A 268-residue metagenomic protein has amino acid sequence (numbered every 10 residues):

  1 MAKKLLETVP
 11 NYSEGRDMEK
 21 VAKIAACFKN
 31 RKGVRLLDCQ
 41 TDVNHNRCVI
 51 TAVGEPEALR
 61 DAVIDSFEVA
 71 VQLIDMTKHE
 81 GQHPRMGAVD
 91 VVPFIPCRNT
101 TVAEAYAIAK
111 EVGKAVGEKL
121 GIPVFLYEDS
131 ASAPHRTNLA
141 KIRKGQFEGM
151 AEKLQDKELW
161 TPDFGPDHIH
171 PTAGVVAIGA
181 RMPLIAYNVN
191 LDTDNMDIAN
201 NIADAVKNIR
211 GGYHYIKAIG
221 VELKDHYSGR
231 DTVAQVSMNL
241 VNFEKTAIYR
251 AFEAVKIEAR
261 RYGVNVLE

Functional and structural regions predicted by a protein language model:
A2-E268: Long, contiguous binding/interaction regions
